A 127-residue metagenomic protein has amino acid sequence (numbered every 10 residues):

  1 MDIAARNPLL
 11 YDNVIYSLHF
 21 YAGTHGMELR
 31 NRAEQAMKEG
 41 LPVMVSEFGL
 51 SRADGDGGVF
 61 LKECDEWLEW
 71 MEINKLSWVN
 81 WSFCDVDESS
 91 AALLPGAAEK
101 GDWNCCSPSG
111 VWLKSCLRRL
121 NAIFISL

Functional and structural regions predicted by a protein language model:
M1-S77, A92-W112: Extracellular glycoside hydrolase catalytic/binding regions
S82-D87: Short, solvent-exposed turn/loop segments enriched in Gly/Ser/Thr/Pro and often Arg
W103-L127: Low-complexity, Gly/Ser/Thr/Pro-rich intrinsically disordered linker/tail segments
